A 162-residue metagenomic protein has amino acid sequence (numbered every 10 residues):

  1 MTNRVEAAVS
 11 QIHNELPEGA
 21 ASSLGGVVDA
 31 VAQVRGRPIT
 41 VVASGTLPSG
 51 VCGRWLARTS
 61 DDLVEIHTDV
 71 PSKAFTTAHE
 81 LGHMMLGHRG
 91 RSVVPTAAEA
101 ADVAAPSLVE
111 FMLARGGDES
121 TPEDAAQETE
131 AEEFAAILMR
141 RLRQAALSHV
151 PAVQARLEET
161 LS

Functional and structural regions predicted by a protein language model:
M1-V31, R91-S162: Metalloprotease/metallohydrolase-associated module, dominated by Zn2+-dependent proteases
R37-A74, L81-V93: Active-site scaffold of zinc-dependent metalloenzymes
E80-L81, A135: Short amphipathic C-terminal alpha-helix that caps PH/PH-like domains
